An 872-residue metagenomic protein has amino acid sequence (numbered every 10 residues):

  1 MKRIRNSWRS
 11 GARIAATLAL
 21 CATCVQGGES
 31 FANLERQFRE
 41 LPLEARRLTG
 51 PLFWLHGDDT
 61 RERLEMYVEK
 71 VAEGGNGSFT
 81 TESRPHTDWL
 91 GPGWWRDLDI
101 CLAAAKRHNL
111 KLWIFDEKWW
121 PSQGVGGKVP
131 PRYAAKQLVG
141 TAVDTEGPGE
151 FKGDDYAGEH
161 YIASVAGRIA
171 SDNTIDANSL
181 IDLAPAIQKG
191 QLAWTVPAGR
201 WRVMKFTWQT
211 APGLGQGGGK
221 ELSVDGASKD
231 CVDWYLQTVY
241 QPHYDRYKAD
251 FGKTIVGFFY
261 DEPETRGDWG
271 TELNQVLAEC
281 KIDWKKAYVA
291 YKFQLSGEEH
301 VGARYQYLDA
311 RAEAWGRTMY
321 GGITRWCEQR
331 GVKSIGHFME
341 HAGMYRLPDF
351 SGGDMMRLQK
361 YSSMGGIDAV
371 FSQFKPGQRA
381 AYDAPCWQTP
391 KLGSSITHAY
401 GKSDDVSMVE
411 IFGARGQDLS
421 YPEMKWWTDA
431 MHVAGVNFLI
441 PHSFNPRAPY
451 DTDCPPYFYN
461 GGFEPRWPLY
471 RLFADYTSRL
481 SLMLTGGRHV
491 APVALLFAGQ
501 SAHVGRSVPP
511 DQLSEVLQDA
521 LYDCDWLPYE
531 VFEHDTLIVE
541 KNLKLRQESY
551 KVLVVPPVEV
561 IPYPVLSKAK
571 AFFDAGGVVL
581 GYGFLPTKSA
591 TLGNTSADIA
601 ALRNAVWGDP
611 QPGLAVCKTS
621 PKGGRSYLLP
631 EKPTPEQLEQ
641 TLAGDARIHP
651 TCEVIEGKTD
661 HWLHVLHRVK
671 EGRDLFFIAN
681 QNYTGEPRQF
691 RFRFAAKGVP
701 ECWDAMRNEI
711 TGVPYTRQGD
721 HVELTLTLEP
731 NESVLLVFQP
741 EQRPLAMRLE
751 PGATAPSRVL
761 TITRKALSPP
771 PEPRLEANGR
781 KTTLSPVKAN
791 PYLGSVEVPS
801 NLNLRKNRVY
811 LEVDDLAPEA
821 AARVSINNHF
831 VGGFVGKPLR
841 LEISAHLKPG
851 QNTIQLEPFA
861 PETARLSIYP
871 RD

Functional and structural regions predicted by a protein language model:
K2-A15: Bacterial N-terminal signal peptides that target proteins for export
R13-T23: Bacterial N-terminal signal peptides
A32-Y67, G74-G77: Mature N-terminal segment immediately following signal peptide/propeptide cleavage in secreted/periplasmic
A45-G50, E62-E65, S78-F79, W89-G127 (+8 more regions): Carbohydrate-binding surfaces of carbohydrate-active enzymes
T81-A198, V203-D233: Acidic/aromatic-lined carbohydrate-recognition and catalytic surfaces of CAZymes acting on diverse glycans
S800-N827, I854-P858: Aromatic-lined ligand-binding clefts that engage carbohydrates, nucleic acids, or primary amines
L841-Q851: Short, surface-exposed tryptophan/glycine-enriched loops that mediate extracellular molecular recognition
E862-D872: Exposed low-complexity, polar/acidic, P/S/T/G-rich flexible segments that act as propeptides, protease-susceptible
